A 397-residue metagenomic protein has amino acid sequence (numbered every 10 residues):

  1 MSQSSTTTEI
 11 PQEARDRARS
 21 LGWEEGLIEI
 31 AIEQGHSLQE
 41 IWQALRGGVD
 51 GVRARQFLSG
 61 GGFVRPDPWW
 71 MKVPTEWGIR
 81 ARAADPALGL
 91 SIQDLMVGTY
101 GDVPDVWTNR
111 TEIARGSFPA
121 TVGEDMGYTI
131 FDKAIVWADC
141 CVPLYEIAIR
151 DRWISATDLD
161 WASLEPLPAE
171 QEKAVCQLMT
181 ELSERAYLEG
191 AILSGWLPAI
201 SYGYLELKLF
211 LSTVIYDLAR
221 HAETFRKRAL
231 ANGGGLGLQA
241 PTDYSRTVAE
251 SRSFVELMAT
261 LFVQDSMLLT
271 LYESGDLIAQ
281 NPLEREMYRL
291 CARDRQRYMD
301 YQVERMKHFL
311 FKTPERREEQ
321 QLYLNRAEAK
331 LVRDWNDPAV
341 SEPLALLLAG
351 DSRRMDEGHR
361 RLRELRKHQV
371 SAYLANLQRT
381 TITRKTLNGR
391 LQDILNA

Functional and structural regions predicted by a protein language model:
S2-E206, V255, K312-A397: Terminal targeting/low-complexity segments that flank the catalytic cores of oxidoreductases
K133-D151, I215-L238, V303-F309: Conserved alpha-helical segments that form or flank metal/cofactor-binding pockets of metalloenzymes
L182-G190, L211-A229, M258-L269, Y288-M306: Alpha-helical transition-metal enzyme core signature, strongest for iron centers
E189-A249: Long, hydrophobic, well-ordered secondary-structure blocks that form the structural core and pocket-lining surfaces
S201, L277-I278: Solenoid-like repeat scaffolds
L205, L209, P282-E286, D300 (+1 more regions): Short, solvent-exposed positions on alpha-helices
T242, R285-R293, E315-L322: Beta-strand segments within the central parallel beta-sheet cores of soluble alpha/beta enzyme folds
S245-R252, Q264, V303-N325: Extended amphipathic alpha-helical segments with heptad-repeat/coiled-coil character used for oligomerization, fusion
